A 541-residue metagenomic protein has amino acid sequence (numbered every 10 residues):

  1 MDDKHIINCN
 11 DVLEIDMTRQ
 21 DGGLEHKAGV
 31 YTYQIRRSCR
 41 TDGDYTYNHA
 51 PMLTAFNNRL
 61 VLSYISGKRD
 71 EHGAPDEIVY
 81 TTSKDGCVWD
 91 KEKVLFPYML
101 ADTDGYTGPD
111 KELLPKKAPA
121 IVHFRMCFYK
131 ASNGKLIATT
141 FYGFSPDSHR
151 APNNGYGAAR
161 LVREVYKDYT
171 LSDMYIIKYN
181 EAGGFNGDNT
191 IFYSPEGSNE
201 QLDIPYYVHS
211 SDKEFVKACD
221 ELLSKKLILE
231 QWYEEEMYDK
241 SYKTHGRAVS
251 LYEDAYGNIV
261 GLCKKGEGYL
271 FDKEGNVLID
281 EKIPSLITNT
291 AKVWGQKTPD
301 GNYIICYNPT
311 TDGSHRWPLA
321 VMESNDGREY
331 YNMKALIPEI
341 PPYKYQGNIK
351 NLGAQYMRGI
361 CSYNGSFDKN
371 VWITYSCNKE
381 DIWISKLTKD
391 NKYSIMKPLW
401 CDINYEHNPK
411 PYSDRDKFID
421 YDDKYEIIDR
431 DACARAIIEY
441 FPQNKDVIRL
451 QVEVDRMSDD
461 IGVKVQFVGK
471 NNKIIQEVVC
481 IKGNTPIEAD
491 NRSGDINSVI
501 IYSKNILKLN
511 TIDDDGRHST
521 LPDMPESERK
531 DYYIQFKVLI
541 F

Functional and structural regions predicted by a protein language model:
M1-T46, A55-I121, K130-T288, K297-K350 (+1 more regions): Beta-rich carbohydrate-recognition and catalytic domains
Y45-A50, I428-N444: Short beta-strands within extracellular/lumenal beta-sheet-rich domains
T54, Y252-D254, A436-D446, A489-G494: Extracellular and analogous surface-interaction loops
E339-I349, N472-G494: Extracellular carbohydrate recognition and processing domains and analogous Trp-centered ligand-binding platforms
E406-Y425: Extracellular glycan-recognition surfaces and repeat-rich motifs
F441-I481: Extracellular ligand-binding interfaces
I500-K508: Short beta-strand-plus-loop segments that form exposed binding edges in beta-rich domains
I506, G516-K537: Activation corresponds to long, low-complexity, non-globular regions
